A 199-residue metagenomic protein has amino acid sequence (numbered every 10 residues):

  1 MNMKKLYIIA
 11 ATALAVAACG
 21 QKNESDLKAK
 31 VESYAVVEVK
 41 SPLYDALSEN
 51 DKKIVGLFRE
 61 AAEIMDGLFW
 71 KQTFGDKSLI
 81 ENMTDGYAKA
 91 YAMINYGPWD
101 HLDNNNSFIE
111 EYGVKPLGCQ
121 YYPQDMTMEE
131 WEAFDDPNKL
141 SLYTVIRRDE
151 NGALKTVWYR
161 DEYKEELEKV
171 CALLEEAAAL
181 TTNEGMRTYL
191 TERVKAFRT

Functional and structural regions predicted by a protein language model:
K4-A10: Sec-dependent signal peptide recognition, specifically the positively charged N-region followed immediately by
V16-A18: C-terminal motif of bacterial Sec signal peptides marking the signal peptidase cleavage site
G20-K22: Bacterial signal peptide processing site
E24-R193: N-terminal helix-rich structural modules
F197: Extended, Lys/Arg-enriched charged tracts that mediate electrostatic binding to polyanionic substrates
